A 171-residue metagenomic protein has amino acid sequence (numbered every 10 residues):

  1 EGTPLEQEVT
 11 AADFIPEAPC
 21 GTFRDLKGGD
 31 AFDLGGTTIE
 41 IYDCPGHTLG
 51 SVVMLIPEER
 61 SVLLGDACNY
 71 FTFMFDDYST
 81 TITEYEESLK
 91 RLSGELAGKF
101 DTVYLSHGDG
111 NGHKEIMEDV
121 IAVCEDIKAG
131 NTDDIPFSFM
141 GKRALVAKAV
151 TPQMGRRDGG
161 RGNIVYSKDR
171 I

Functional and structural regions predicted by a protein language model:
E1-D33, Y70, E125-A129: Active-site HxH/HxHxD metal-binding segment of metal-dependent hydrolases
P4, P16-P19, P45, P57 (+2 more regions): Proline-rich intrinsically disordered, low-complexity coils
F14, F23, F32, F71-F75 (+4 more regions): Phenylalanine-focused residue identity feature
P16, D25-K27, L34, S61 (+3 more regions): Intrinsically disordered, low-complexity regions enriched in small/polar residues
L26, D30, G50, N163-I171: Short flexible/disordered coil segments
T38-D126: Metallo-beta-lactamase
K90-I171: Accessory terminal helices/loops
